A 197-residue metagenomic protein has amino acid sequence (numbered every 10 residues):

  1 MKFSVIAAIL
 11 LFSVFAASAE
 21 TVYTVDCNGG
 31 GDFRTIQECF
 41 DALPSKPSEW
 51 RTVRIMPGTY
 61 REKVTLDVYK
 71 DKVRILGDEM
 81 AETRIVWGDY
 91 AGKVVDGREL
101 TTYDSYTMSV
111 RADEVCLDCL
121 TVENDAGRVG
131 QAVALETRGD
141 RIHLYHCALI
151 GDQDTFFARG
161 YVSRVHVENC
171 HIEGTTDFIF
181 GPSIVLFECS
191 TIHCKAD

Functional and structural regions predicted by a protein language model:
S4-F15: Sec-dependent N-terminal signal peptides
S13-D41: Right-handed parallel beta-helix/beta-solenoid
E20, S48-R51: Loop/turn elements at helix/coil->beta-strand transitions in domains of secreted/extracellular proteins
C27-G29, R34, W50-T52, D71-Q131: Right-handed parallel beta-helix/beta-spiral solenoid domain characteristic of secreted/periplasmic
N28, M56-G58, C170: Active-site-proximal beta-strand/loop segments in catalytic clefts of secreted hydrolases
R34-S45, R61-K70, I75, R111 (+2 more regions): Short, T/G/N/S-enriched strand-turn elements that build extracellular solenoid repeat scaffolds
G58-E62, M80: Short active-site-proximal "capping" loops at secondary-structure junctions
S109-D197: Right-handed parallel beta-helix
